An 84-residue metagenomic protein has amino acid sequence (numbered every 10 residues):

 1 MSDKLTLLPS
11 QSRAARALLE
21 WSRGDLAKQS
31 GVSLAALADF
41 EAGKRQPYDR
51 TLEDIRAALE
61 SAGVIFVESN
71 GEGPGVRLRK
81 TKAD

Functional and structural regions predicted by a protein language model:
M1-A17, R56, V67: A short, Lys/Arg-rich alpha-helix, primarily the initiator
D3, A14, Q29, R45-P47 (+2 more regions): A charge-rich, low-complexity, intrinsically flexible signal that marks solvent-exposed coils, linkers, repeats
S10-D25, K80-T81: Short basic helix-loop element that most often maps to the first helix and adjoining turn of HTH DNA-binding modules
E20-A38: Short alpha-helical DNA-recognition segment
R50-V67: DNA major-groove recognition helix of helix-turn-helix/homeodomain DNA-binding modules
V64-D84: Helix-turn-helix/homeodomain-like alpha-helical modules used for DNA recognition and transcription-factor dimerization
